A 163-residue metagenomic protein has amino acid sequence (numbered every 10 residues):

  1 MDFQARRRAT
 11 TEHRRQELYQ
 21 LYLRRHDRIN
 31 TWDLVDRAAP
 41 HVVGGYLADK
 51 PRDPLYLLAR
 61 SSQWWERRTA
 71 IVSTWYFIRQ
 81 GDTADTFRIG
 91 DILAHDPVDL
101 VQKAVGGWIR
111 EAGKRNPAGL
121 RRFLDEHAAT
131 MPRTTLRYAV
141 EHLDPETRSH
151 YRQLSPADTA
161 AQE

Functional and structural regions predicted by a protein language model:
M1-E163: Alpha-helical scaffold domains
